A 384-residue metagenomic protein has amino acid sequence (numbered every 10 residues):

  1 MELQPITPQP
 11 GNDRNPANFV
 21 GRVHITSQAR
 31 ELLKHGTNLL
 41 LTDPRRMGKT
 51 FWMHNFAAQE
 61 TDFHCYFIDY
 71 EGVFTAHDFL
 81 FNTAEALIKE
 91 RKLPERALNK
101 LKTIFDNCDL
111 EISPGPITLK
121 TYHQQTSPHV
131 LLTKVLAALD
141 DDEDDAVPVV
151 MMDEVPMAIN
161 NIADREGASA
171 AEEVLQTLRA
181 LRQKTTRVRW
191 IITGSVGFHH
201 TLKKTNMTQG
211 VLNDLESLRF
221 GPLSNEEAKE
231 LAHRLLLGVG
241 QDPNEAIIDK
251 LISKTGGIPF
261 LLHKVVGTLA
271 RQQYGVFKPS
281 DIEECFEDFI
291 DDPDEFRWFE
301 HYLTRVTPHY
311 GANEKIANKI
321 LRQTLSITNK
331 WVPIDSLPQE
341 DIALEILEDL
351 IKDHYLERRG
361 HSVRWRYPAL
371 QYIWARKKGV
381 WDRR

Functional and structural regions predicted by a protein language model:
M1-L39, P44: A short, basic N-terminal segment
R22, T50, I258, Y367: Short, conserved phosphate/pyrophosphate- and ester-handling motifs at nucleotide-, phospho-/glycolipid
E31, H35-R165, V188: P-loop NTPase nucleotide-binding core
A57, L344-E348, D353: Short, hydrophobic-biased segments on the C-terminal half of alpha helices that form "recognition helices"
A146-P148, M157-K254, T268-Q272, V276-I290: The catalytic "switch" region of P-loop NTPases
N244, G257, L261-I342, R383-R384: Winged-helix-like regulatory helical subdomains adjacent to P-loop NTPase cores
I351-H361: A short, conserved structural fragment
A369-R384: Short, amphipathic alpha-helical interaction segments positioned at domain boundaries
